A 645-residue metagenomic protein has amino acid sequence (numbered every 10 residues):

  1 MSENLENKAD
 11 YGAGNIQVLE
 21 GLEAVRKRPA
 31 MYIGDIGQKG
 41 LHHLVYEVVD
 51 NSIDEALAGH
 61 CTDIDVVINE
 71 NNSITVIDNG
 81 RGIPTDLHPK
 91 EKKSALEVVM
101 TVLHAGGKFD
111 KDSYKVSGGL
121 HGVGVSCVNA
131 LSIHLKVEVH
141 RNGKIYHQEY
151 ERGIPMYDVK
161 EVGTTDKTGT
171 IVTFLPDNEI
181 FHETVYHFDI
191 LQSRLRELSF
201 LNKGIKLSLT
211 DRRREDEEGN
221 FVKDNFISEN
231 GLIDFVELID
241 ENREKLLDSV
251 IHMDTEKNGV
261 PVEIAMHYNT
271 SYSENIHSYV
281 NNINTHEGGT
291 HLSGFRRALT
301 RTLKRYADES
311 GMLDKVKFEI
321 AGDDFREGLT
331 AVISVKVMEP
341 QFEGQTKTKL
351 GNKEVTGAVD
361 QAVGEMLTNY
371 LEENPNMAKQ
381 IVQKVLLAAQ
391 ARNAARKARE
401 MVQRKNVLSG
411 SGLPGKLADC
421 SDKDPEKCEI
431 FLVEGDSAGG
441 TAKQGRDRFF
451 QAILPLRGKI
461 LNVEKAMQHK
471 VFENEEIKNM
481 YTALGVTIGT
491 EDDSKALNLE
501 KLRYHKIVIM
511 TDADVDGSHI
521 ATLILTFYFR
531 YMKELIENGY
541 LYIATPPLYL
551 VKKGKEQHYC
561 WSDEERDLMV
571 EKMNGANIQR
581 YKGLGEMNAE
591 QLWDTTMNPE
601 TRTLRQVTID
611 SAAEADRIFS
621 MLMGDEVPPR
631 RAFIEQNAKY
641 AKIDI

Functional and structural regions predicted by a protein language model:
M1-N15, L22, Y46, D54-A56 (+12 more regions): GHKL-family ATPase ATP-binding module
K27-Y46: Conserved short strand/loop->alpha-helix "switch" segment adjacent to the catalytic nucleotide/phosphoryl-transfer site
D54-E55, G82-I83, V515-D516: Residues immediately C-terminal
G82-L87, E91: A short glycine-centered beta->alpha linker in the GHKL/HATPase_c
K92-L96, F188, A521, L525: Amphipathic alpha-helical segments in well-structured domains
Q390-S409, D424-E429, G440, Q444-R446 (+2 more regions): C-terminal interaction appendages of subunits in large macromolecular complexes
